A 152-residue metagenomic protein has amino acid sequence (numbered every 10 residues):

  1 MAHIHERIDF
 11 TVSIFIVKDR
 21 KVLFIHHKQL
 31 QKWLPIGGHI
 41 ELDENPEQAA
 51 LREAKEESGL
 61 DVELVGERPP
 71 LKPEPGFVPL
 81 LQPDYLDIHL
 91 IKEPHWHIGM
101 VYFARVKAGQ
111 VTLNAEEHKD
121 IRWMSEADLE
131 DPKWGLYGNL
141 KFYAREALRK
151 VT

Functional and structural regions predicted by a protein language model:
M1-S13, D19, F77-L81: Acidic, metal-coordinating catalytic segment for phosphate/diphosphate chemistry, firing primarily on the Nudix
S13-F15, K21-L23, V101-F103: Residues embedded in well-ordered beta-strands
F15, L51, K55, R145-L148: Residues within alpha-helical segments
K18-D19, A108: Short acidic-glycine loop/turn motifs at beta-strand connectors
K21-K72: Conserved Nudix-box catalytic region and its N-terminal flanking loop in Nudix hydrolases and closely related
Q31-W33, P94-T152: Nudix hydrolase/Nudix homology domain
G59-A108: Active-site segment of metal-dependent pyrophosphate-handling enzymes, primarily the Nudix hydrolase catalytic core
